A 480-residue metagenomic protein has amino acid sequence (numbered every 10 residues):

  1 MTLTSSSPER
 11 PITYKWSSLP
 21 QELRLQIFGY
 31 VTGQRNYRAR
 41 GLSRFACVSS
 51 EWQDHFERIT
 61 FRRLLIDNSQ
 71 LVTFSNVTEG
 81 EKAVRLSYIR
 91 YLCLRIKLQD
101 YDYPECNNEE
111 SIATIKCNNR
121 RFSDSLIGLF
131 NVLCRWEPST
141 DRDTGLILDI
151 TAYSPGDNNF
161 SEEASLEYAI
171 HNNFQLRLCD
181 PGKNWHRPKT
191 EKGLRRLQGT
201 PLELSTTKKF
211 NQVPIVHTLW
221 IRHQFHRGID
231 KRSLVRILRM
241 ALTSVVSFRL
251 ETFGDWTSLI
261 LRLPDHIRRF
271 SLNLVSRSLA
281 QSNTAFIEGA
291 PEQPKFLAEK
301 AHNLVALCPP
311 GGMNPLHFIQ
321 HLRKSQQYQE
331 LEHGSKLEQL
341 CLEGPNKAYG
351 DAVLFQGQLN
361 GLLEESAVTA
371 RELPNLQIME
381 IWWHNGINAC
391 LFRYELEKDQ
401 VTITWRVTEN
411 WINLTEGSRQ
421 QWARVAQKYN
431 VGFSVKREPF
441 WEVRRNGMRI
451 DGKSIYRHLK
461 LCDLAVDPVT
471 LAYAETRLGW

Functional and structural regions predicted by a protein language model:
T2-E9, T13-W16, R24, G33 (+5 more regions): Long, low-complexity intrinsically disordered regions enriched in Ser/Thr, Asp/Glu, Pro/Gly
S7-S123, P138-D141, G145-S161, Y168 (+1 more regions): Hydrophobic regular-secondary-structure patch
S18, R90-N107, K189, N211-W220 (+3 more regions): Acidic/polar, low-complexity linker and loop regions
F74-S87, R236-L238, S258-R262, Q320-S335 (+1 more regions): Short amphipathic alpha-helices and their capping/turn segments at secondary-structure boundaries
R95, R222, E251, N273 (+3 more regions): Feature marks extracellular polysaccharide-active and adherence modules
N108-H302, G312-L322: Leucine-rich repeat
N131-W136, P315, H321-W480: Leucine-rich solenoid repeat modules
H302-P310, S335-C341: Long, polar low-complexity repeats
